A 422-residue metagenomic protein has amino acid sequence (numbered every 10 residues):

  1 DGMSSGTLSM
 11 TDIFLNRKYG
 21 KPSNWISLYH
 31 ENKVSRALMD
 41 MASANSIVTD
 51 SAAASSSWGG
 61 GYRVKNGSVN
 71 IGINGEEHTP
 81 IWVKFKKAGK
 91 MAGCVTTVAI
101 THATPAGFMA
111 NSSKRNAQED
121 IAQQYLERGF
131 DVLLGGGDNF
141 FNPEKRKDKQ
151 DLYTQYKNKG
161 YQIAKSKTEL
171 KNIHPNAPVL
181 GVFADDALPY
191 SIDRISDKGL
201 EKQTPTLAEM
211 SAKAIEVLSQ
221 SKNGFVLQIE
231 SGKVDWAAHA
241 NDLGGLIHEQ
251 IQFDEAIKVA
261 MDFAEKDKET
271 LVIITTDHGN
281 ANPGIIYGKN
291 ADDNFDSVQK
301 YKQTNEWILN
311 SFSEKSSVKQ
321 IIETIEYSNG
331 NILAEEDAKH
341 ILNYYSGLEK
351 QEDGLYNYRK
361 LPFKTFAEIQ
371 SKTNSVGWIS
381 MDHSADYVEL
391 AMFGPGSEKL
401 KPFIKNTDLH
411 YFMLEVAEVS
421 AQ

Functional and structural regions predicted by a protein language model:
M3-S56, H102-Q422: A post-motif C-terminal structural segment
S55-S56, G60-Q124, G129-F130: Extracytoplasmic mature domains of secreted/periplasmic and thylakoid-lumen proteins
